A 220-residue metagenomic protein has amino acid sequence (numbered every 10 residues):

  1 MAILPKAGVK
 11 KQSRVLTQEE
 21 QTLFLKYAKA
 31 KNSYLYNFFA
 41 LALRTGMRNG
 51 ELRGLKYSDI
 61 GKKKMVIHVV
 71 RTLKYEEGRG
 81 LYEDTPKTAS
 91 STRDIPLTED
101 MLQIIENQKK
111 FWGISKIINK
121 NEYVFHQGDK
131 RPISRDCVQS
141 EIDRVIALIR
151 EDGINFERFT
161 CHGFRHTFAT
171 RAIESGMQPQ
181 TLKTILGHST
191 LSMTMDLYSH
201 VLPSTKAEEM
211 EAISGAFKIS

Functional and structural regions predicted by a protein language model:
M1-N49, R53-L55, K63, S91-T92 (+2 more regions): Basic, Lys/Arg- and aromatic-enriched nucleic-acid-binding interface segment
A7-G8, V15, L73, T167 (+1 more regions): Catalytic-site neighborhood detector that most strongly recognizes the C-terminal catalytic loop/helix of tyrosine
T22, K26-Y36, T45, I95 (+3 more regions): Short, basic (Lys/Arg/His-rich) helix/loop patches that form interaction surfaces in the mid-to-C-terminal regions
L23-Y27, G78-D84, S175, D196 (+1 more regions): DNA/chromatin major-groove-contacting recognition/catalytic segments
D59-V66, M177-L197: Short, polar N-cap/turn motifs at the start of nucleic acid-interacting alpha helices
G61-R71, Y75, I105, K110-I117: Proline-centered turn/helix-capping motifs that create local helix->coil transitions or kinks
K64, E77-T92, E99-M101, D129 (+1 more regions): C-terminal secondary-structure termini that scaffold catalytic or DNA-interacting sites
